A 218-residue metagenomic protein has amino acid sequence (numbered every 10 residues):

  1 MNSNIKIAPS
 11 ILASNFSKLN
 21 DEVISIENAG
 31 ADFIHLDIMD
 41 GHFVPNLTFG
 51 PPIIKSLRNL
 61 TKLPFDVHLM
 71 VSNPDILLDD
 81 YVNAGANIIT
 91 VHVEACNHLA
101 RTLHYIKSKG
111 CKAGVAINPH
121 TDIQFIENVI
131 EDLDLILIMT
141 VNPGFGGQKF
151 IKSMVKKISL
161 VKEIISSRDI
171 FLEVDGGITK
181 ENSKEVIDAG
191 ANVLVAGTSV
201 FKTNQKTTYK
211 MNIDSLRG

Functional and structural regions predicted by a protein language model:
M1-A13, N20-D21: N-terminal amphipathic alpha-helix/helix-capping segment at the start of soluble metabolic enzymes
K6-S10, I34-L36, L57, F65-L69 (+5 more regions): Hydrophobic faces of well-ordered beta-strands that scaffold small-molecule active sites in alpha/beta enzyme cores
N15-K18, L60, I76-L77, A86-F171 (+1 more regions): Conserved anion-binding
L19, I26, D37, Y81 (+6 more regions): Conserved, mostly hydrophobic/aromatic
V23, L47, L77-V82, I123-E131 (+1 more regions): Distinct, well-ordered alpha-helical segments
A29, L60, A84, K109 (+1 more regions): Structural motif
I34-G50, V93, V141-G147, V200-N204: Glycine-rich, proline-tolerant flexible connector loops at the mouths of alpha/beta enzymes
I106, I187, F201-G218: C-terminal helical cap(s) of enzyme catalytic domains, especially alpha/beta-barrels
